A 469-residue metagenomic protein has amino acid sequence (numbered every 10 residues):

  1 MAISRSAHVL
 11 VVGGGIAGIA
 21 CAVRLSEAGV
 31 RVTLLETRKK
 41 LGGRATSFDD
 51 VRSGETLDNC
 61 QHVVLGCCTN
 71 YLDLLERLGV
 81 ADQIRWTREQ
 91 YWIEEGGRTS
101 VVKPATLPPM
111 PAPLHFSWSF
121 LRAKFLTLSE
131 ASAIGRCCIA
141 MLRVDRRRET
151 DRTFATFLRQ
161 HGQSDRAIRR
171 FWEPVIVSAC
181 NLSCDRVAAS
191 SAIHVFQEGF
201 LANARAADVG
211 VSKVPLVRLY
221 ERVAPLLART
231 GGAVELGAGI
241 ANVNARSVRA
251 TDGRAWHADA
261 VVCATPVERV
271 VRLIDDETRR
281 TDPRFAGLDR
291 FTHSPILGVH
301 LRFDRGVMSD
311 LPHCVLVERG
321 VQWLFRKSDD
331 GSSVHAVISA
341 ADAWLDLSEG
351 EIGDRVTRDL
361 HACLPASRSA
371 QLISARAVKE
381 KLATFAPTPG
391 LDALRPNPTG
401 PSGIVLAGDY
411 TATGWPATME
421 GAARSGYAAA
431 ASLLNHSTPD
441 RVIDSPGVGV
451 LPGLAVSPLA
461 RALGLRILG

Functional and structural regions predicted by a protein language model:
A2-R5, A28, A238-S367, L394 (+3 more regions): Mid-domain catalytic core of redox enzymes that form a hydrophobic substrate pocket/lid adjacent to a catalytic redox
A7-L34: N-terminal Rossmann-like FAD-binding beta1-loop-alpha1 element of flavoenzymes
S26-V51: Glycine-rich FAD pyrophosphate-binding loop
T46-F48, R52-W86: Conserved FAD-binding subdomain of flavin-dependent enzymes
H62-T69, R148-T150, H161, A202-L226 (+1 more regions): Short beta-strand to alpha-helix junction loop
Y71-L72, E76-R77, A81-A192, A204-A206: Mobile amphipathic helical/loop "lid" adjacent to a hydrophobic cofactor/ligand pocket
V195-R246, W256, A260: Helical element adjacent to the flavin cofactor pocket in flavoenzyme catalytic cores
R326-D329, E380-L406, Y410-T413: FAD-binding beta-loop-beta segment adjacent to the flavin cofactor pocket
